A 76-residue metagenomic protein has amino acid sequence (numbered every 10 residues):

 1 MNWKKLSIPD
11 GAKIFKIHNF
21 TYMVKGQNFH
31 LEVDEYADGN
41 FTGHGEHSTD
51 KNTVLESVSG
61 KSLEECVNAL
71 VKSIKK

Functional and structural regions predicted by a protein language model:
M1-N28: Negatively charged, low-complexity tracts enriched in Asp/Glu with abundant Ser/Thr
N2, Q27, E32-D34, I74-K76: Non-catalytic effector/regulatory segments
I14, Y22, L31-V33, F41-G43 (+1 more regions): Hydrophobic beta-strand residues in large extracellular and virion-surface proteins
N19-Y22, S59-G60, K72: Intrinsic disorder/low-complexity segments
M23-K25, F29, E46, K72: Intrinsically disordered and other compositionally biased segments
V33-V54: Short aromatic-glycine-(Arg/Gly/Cys) micro-motifs in beta-strand/loop hairpins
T49-E65: A short, exposed loop/beta-hairpin motif centered on an aromatic-Gly-Thr core
E64-V67, V71, K75: Residue-level detector of alpha-helical secondary structure
